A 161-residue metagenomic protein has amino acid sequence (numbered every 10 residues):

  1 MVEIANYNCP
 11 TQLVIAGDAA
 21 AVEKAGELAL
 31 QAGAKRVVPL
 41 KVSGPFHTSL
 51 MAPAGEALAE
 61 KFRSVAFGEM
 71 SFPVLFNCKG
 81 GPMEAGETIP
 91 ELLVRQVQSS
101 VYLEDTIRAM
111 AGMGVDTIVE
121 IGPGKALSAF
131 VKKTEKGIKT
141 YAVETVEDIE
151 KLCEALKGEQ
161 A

Functional and structural regions predicted by a protein language model:
M1-K136, T140-A142, E147-E150, E154-E159: Acyltransferase
